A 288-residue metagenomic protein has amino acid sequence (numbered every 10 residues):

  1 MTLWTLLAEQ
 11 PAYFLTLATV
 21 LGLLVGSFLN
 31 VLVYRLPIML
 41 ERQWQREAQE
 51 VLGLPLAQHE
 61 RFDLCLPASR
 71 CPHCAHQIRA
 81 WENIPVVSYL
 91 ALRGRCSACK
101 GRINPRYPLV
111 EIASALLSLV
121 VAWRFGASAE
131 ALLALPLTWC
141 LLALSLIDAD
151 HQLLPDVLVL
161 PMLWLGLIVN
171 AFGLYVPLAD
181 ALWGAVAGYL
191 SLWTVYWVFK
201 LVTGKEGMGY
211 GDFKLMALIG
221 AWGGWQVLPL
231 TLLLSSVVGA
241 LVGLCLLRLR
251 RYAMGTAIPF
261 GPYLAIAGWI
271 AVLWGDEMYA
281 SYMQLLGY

Functional and structural regions predicted by a protein language model:
T5-L6, A18, E130-V238, A280-Y288: Functional transmembrane core segments of multi-pass inner-membrane proteins
Y13-M39: N-terminal signal-anchor transmembrane alpha helix
L29, V33, L117, V121-F125 (+7 more regions): Alpha-helical membrane-inserting segments
N30-R35, R93-G101, L141-H151, T194-E206 (+1 more regions): C-terminal ends of transmembrane helices
R35-Q43, W123-A127, L174-Y175, K200-M208 (+3 more regions): Transmembrane helix-loop junctions in multipass membrane proteins, especially transporters and channels
R35-R106: Membrane-proximal soluble regions of multi-pass membrane proteins
N104-I112, D156: Select subsegments of transmembrane alpha-helices in polytopic membrane proteins, especially boundary-proximal
Y210-G211, C245-I270: Interfacial loop-to-transmembrane junctions
